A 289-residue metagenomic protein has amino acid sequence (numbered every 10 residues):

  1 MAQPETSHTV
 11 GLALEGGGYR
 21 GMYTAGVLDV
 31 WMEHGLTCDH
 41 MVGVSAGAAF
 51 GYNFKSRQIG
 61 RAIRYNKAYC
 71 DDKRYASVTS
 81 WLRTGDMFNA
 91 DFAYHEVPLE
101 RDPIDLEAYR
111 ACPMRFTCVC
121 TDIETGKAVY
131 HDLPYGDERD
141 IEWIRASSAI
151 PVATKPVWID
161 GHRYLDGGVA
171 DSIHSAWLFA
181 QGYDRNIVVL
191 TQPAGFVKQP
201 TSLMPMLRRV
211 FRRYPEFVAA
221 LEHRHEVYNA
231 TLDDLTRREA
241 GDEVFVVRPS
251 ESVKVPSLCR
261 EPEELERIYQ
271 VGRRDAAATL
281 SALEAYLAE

Functional and structural regions predicted by a protein language model:
M1-V44, Y52-E289: Patatin-like phospholipase
